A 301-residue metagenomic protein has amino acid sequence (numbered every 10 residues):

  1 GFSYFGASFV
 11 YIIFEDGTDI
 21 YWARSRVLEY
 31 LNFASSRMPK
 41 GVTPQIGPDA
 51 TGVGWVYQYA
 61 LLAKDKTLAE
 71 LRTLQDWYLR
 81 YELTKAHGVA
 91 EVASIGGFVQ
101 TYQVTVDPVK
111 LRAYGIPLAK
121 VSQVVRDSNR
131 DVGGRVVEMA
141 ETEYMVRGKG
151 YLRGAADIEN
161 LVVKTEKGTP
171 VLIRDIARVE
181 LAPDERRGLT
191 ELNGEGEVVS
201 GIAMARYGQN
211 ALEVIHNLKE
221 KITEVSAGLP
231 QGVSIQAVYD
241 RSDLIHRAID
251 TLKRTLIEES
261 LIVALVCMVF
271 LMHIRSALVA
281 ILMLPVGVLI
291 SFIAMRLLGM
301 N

Functional and structural regions predicted by a protein language model:
G1-S260, V269-F270, M300: Membrane-proximal extracytoplasmic
S234, L261-N301: Hydrophobic transmembrane alpha-helices and their membrane-interface caps in long multi-pass transport proteins
